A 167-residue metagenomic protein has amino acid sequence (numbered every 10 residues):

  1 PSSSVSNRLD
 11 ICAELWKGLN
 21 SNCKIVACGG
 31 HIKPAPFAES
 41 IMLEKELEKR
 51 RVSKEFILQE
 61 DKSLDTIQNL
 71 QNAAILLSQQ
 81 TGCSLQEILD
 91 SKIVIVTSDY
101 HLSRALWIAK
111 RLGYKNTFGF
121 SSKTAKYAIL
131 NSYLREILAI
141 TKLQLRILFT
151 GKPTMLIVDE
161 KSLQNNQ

Functional and structural regions predicted by a protein language model:
P1-R135: A structural signal for short, hydrophobic/glycine-enriched beta-strand patches
K33-F37, A139-R146, S162-Q167: A general structural signal for short secondary-structure boundary/capping elements
A73, R135-E136, E160, Q167: Alpha-helix boundary/capping detector
I129-M155: A transmembrane-helix-recognition feature enriched in membrane-embedded lipid enzymes and envelope glyco-/phospholipid
G151-Q167: Short linear elements at protein peripheries
